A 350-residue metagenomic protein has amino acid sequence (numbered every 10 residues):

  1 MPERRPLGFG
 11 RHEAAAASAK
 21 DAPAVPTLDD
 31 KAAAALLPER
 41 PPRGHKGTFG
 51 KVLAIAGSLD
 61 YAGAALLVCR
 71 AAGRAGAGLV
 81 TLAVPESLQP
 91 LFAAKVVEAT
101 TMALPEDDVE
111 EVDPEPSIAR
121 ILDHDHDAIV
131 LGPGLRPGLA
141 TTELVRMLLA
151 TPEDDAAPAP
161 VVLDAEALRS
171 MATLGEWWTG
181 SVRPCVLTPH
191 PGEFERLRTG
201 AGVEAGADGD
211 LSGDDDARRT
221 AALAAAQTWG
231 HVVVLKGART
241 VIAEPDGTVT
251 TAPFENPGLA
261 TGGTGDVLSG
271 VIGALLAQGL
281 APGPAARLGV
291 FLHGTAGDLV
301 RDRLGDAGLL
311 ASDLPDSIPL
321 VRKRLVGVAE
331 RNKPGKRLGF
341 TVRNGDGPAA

Functional and structural regions predicted by a protein language model:
M1-V161, R169-V186, P191-A350: Small-residue (G/A/S/T)-rich helix-start motifs and N-terminal tracts that mark the onset
